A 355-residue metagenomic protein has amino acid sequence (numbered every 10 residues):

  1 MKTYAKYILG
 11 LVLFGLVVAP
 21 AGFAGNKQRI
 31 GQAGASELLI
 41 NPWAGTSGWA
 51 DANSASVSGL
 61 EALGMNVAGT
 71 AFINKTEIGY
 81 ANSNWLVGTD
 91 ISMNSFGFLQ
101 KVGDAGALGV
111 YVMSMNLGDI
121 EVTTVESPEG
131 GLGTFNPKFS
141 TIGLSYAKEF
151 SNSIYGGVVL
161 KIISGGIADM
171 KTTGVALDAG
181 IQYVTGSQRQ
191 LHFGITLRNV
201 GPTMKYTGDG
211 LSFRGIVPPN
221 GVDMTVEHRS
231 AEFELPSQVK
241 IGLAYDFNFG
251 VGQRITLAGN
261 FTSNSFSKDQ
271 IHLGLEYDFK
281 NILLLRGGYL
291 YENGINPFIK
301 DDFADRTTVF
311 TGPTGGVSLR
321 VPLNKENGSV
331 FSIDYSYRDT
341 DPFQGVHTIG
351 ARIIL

Functional and structural regions predicted by a protein language model:
M1-S36: Cleavable N-terminal export/targeting peptides
F23-L355: Subset of outer-membrane beta-barrel
